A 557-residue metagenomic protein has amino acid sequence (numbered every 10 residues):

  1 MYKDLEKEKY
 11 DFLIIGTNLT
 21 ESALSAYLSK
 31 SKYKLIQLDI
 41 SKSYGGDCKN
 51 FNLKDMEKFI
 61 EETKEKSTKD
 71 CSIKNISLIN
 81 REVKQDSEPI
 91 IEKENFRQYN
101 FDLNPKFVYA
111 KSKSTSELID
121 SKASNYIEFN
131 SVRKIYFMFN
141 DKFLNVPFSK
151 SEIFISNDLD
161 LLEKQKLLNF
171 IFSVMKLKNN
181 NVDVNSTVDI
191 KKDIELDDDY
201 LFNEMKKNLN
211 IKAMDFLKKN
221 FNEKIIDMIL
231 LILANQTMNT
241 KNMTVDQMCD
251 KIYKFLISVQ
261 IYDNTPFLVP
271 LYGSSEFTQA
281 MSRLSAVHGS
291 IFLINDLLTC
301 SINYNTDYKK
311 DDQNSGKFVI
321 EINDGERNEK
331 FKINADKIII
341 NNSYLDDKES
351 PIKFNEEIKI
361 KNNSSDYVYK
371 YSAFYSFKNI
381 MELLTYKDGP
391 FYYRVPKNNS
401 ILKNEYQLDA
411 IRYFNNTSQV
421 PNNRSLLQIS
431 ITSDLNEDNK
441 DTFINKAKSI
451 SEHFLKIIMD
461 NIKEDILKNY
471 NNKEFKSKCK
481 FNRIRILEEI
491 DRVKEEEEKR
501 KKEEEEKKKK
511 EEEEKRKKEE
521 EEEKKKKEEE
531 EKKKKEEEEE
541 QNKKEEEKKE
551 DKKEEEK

Functional and structural regions predicted by a protein language model:
D4-T20: Beta1/beta-strand and adjacent pyrophosphate-binding region of the FAD-binding site in flavoprotein oxidoreductases
L13-I15, S29-D55, K64, K74-N75 (+1 more regions): Glycine-rich FAD pyrophosphate-binding loop
T20, L24, S43: Conserved Rossmann-like nucleotide-cofactor binding loop
E82-D246: Mobile amphipathic helical/loop "lid" adjacent to a hydrophobic cofactor/ligand pocket
D102-S112, F202-L209, Q260-V287, L293-N295: Short beta-strand to alpha-helix junction loop
F267-V269, Q279-H288, D296-K448, H453 (+1 more regions): Mid-domain catalytic core of redox enzymes that form a hydrophobic substrate pocket/lid adjacent to a catalytic redox
N398, S449-E497: Flavin (FAD/FMN) cofactor-binding core of flavoprotein oxidoreductases
E498-K552: Long, low-complexity, compositionally biased polyampholytic IDRs enriched for Lys/Glu and Gln/Arg
